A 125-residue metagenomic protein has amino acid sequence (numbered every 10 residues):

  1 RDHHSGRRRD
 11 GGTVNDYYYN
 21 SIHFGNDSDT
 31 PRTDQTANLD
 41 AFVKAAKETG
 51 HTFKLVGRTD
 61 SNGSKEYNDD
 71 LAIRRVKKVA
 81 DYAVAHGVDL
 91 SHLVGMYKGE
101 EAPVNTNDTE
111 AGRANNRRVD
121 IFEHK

Functional and structural regions predicted by a protein language model:
R1-F53, K125: Periplasmic peptidoglycan-binding/tethering modules of Gram-negative envelope proteins
D34-T36, R58-K125: Periplasmic OmpA-like peptidoglycan-binding domain that tethers envelope proteins to the cell wall
